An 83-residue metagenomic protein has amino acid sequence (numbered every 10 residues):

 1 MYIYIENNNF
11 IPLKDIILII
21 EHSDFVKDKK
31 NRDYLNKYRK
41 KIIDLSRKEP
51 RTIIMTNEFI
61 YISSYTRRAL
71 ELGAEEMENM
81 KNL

Functional and structural regions predicted by a protein language model:
M1-L83: Eukaryotic intrinsically disordered, low-complexity regulatory linkers and tails enriched in Ser/Thr/Pro
